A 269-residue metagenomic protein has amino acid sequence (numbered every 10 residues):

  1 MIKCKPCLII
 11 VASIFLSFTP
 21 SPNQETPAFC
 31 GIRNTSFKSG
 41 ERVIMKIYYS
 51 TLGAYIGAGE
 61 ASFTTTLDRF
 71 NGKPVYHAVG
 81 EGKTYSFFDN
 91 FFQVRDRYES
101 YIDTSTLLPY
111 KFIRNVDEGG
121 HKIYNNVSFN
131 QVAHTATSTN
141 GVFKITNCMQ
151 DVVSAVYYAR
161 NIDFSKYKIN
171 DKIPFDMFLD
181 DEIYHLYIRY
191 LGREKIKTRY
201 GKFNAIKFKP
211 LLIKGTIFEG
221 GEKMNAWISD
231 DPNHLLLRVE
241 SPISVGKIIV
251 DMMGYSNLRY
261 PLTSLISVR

Functional and structural regions predicted by a protein language model:
M1-L8: Bacterial N-terminal signal peptides that target proteins for export
V11-P20: Hydrophobic h-region of N-terminal signal peptides that target proteins for export in Gram-negative bacteria
S21-F129, Y167-R269: Acidic, serine/threonine-rich low-complexity disordered tracts
H121-D163: Hydrophobic, well-structured mid-protein blocks that either form specific transmembrane helices
